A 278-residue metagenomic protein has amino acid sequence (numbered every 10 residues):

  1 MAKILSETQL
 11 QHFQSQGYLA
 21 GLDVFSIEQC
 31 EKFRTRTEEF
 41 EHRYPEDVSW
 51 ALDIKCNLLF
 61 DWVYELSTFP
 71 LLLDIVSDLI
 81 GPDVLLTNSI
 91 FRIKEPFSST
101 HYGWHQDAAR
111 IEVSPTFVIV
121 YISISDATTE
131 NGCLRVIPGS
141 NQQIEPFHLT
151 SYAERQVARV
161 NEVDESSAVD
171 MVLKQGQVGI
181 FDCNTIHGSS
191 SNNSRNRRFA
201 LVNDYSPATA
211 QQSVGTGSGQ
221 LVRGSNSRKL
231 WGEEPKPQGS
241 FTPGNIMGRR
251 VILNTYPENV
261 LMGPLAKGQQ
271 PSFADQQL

Functional and structural regions predicted by a protein language model:
M1-V113, G232: Non-heme Fe(II)-dependent double-stranded beta-helix
A2, Y18-A20, I119-S123, A168-D170 (+2 more regions): Conserved hydrophobic/aromatic beta-strand scaffold that supports enzyme active sites
Q11, T129-S190, A210: Double-stranded beta-helix
S26-I27, R92-K94, A109, A127-T129 (+3 more regions): Short, solvent-exposed loop/turn segments at secondary-structure junctions
R43, T185, S190-L278: Non-heme Fe(II)/2-oxoglutarate
H105, E112-T129, V172, I180 (+1 more regions): Short, conserved beta-strand element in jelly-roll/cupin
Q106, A153-E165, R197, G215-V222: Short, surface-exposed loop/helix-turn segments at secondary-structure junctions that function as lids/hinges flanking
